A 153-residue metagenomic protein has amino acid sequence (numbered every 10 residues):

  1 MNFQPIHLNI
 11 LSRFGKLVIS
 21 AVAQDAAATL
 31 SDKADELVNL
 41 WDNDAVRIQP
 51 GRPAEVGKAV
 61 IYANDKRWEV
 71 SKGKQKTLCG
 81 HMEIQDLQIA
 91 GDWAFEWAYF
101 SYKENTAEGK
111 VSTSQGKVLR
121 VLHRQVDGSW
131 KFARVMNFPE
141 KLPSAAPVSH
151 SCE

Functional and structural regions predicted by a protein language model:
M1-N43, S144-E153: Short, low-complexity N-terminal intrinsically disordered segments enriched in polar/charged residues
F14-L17, A34-I89, Y99, S112-S114: A solvent-exposed, acidic/Ser-Thr-rich amphipathic alpha-helical stretch
Q49, T106, Q125: Acidic surface patches and DE-rich sequence motifs
K66, W97-N105, P139: Generic short beta-strand segments
E83-A90, V135-K141, S149-E153: Glycine-rich beta-strand-turn "strand-cap" elements at beta-sheet edges
Q85, Y102, K117-V121: Hydrophobic alpha-helical segments of small multi-pass membrane proteins
L87-A94, K110, L122-K131: A short, structured loop/turn motif at beta-sheet edges
Q115-A146: Short beta-strand edge/turn micro-motifs at domain boundaries
